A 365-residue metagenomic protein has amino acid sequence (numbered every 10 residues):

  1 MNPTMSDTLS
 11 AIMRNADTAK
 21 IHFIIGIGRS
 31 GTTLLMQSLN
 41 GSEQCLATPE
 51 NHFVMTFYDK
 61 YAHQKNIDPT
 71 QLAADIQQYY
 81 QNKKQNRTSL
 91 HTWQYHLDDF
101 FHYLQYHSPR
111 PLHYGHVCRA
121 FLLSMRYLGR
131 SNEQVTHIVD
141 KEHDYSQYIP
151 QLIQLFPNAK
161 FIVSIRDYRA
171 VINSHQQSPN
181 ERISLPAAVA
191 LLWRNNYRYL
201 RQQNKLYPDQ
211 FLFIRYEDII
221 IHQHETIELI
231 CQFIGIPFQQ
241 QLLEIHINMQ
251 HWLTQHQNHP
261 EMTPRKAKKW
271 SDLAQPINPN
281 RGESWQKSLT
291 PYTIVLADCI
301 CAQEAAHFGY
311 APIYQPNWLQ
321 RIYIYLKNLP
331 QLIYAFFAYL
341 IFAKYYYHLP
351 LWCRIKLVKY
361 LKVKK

Functional and structural regions predicted by a protein language model:
N2-F23, Q176, I236-K365: PAPS-dependent sulfotransferases, especially Golgi type II membrane carbohydrate sulfotransferases
A19, S30, A120, D144-Q147 (+2 more regions): Short, conserved clusters of charged catalytic residues that mark active-site and nucleotide-handling motifs
I27: P-loop (Walker A) phosphate-binding loop of NTP-binding proteins
T33-C45: A conserved segment at the C-terminal end of the G1
L46-P49, L212: Conserved catalytic segments around the Walker B and adjacent sensor/switch elements of P-loop NTPase domains
E50-K141, Y145: PAPS-dependent sulfation machinery
R126-L243, H251-D272: PAPS-dependent sulfotransferase catalytic domain
